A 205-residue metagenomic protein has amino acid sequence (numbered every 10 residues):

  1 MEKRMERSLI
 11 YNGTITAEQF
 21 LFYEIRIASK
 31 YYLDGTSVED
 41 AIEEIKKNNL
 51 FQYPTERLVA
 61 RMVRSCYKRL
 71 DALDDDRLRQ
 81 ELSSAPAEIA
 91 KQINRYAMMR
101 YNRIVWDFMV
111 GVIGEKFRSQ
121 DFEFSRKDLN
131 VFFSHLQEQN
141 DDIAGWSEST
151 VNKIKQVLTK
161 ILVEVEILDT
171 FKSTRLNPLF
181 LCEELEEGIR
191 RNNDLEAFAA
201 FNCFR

Functional and structural regions predicted by a protein language model:
M1-Q92: Eukaryotic partner-binding/assembly regions in large regulatory complexes
L21, V38-E39, T55-V59, N102 (+3 more regions): Alpha-helix N-cap/helix-initiation sites
S37-V38, D75-D76, R118, E164-F171: Intrinsically disordered or highly flexible coil/loop and linker segments, enriched in small and charged/polar residues
Q92-Y96, R100-F122: Positively charged, polyanion-binding regions of nucleic-acid-associated proteins
V112, L136-N140, V165: A short secondary-structure junction motif
S125-Q139: DNA-recognition alpha helix
A144-R205: Accessory, usually C-terminal, subdomains that scaffold auxiliary metal cofactors
